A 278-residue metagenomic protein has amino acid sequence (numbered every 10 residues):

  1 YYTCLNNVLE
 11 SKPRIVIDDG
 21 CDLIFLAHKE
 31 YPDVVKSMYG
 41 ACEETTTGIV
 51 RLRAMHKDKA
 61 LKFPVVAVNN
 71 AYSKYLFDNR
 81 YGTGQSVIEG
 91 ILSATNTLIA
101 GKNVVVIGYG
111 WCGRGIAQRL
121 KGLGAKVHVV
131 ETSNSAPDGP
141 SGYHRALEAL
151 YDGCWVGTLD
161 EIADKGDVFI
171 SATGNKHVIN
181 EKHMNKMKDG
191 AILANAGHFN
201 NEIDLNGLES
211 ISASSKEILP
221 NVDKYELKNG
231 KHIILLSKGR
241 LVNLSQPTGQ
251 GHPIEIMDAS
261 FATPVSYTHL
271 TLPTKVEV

Functional and structural regions predicted by a protein language model:
Y1-K102: Glycine/serine-rich phosphate-binding loop and adjoining beta1-alpha1 elements at the start of nucleotide-handling
T3, S11, D18, E43-V50 (+13 more regions): Conserved active-site and cofactor/substrate-binding residues in soluble primary-metabolism enzymes
G48-D58, G197-H232: Rossmann-fold NAD(P)-binding glycine/threonine-rich loop
Q85, S93-I162, S171: Glycine-rich phosphate/diphosphate-binding loop of Rossmann-like nucleotide-binding domains
G157-E202: Rossmann-like NAD(P)-binding element
R240-T263: Long, C-terminal catalytic modules of enzymes
Y267-T274: Conserved small/polar residues in nucleotide/adenosyl-binding loops
